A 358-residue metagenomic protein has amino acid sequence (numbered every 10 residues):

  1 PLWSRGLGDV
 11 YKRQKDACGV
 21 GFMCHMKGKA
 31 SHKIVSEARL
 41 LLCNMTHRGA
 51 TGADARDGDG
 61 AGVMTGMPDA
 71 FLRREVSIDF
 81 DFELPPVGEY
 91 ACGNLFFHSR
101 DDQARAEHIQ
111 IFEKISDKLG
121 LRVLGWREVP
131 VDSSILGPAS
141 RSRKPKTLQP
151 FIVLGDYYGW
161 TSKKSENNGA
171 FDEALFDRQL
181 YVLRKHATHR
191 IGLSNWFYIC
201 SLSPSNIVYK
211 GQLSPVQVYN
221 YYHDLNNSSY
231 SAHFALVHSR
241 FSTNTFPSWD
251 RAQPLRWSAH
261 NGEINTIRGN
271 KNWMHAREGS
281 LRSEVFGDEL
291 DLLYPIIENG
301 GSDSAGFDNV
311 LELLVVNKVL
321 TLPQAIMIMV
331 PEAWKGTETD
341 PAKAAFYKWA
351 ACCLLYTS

Functional and structural regions predicted by a protein language model:
P1-L7, Y11, Y356: Single conserved hydrophobic/aromatic residue that forms the stacking wall/gate of nucleotide- or nucleobase-binding
G8-A50: N-terminal-proximal low-complexity accessory segments that begin disordered and transition into the first
R13-M23, R48-G60, L255-W273, L355-S358: Conserved phosphate/anionic-ligand binding catalytic regions in large, soluble enzymes, centered on
C24, M67, F96-H98, H238-R240 (+2 more regions): Short, structured patches in soluble enzyme cores that scaffold and shape functional sites
M26, L42-T46, T266, E278 (+2 more regions): A generic secondary-structure signal for well-formed alpha-helical elements
A30-S31, S229-I264: Internal mixed beta-strand/loop scaffold within catalytic domains of large alpha/beta enzymes
E37-L41, R251-E298: Extended active-site and interfacial segments that coordinate phosphate-rich ligands in large catalytic machineries
G52-A53, G58-H233, S239, T243 (+1 more regions): Extended, highly charged
